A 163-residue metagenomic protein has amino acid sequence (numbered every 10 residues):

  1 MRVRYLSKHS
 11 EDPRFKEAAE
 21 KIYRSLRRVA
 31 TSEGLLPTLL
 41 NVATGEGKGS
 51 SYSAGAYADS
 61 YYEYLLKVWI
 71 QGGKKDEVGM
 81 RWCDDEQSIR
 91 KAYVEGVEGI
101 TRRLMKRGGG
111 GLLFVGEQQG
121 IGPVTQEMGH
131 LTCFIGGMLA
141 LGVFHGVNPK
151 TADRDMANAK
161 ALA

Functional and structural regions predicted by a protein language model:
M1-A163: Glycan-recognition and catalytic cores of secretory/periplasmic carbohydrate-active enzymes
